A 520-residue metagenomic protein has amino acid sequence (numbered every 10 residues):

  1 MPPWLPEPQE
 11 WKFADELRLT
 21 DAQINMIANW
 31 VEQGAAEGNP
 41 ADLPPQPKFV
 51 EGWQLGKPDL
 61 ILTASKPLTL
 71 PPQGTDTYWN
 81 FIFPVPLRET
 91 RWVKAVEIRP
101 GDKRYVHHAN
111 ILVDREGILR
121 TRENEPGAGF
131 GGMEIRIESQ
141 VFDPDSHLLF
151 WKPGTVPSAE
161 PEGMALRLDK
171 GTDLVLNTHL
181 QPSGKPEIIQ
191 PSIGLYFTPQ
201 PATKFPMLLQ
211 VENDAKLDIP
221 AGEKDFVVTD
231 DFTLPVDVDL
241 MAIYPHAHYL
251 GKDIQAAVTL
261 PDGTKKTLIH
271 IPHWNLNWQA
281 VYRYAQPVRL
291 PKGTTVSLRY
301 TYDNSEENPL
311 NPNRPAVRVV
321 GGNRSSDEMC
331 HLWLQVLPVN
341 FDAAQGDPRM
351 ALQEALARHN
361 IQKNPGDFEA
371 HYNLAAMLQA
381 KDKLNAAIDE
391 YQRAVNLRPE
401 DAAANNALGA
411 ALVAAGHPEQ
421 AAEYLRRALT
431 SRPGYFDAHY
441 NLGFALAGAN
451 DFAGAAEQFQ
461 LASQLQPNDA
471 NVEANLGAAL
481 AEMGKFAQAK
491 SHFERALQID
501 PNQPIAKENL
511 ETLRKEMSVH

Functional and structural regions predicted by a protein language model:
M1-P84, R88, R99, G171-N177: Aromatic- and Gly/Pro-enriched helix-to-coil junctions and flexible linker segments
L87-V93, L234-A242: Extended extracellular/luminal ectodomain segments enriched in beta-structured repeat modules
A242-V320: Extended, compositionally biased non-globular segments
R349-L356, A380-R393, E400-A403, A414-T430 (+4 more regions): Structural signature of tandem alpha-helical TPR/SEL1-like repeats, specifically the intra-repeat loop/turn
F368-E369, A402-A403, F436-D437, A470-N471 (+1 more regions): Helix-start (N-cap) detector for alpha-helical repeat units in TPR-like alpha-solenoids, especially tetratricopeptide
